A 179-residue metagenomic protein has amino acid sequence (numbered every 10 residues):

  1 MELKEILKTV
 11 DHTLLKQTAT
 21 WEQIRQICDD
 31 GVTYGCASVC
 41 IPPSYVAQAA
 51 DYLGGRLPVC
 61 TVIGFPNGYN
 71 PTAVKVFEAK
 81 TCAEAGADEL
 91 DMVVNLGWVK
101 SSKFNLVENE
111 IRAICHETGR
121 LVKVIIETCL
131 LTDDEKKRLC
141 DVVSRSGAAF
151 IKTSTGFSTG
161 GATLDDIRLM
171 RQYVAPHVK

Functional and structural regions predicted by a protein language model:
M1-Y34, S38, S44-V178: Alpha/beta enzyme core
